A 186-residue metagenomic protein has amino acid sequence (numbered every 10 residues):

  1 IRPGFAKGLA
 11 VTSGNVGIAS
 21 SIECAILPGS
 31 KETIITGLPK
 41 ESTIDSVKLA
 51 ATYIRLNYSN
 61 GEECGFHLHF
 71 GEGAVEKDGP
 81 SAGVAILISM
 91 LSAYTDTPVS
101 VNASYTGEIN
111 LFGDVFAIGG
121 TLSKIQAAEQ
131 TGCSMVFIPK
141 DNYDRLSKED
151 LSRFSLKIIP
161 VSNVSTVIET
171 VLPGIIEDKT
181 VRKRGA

Functional and structural regions predicted by a protein language model:
I1-A186: Peripheral, non-AAA+ core regions of ATP-driven protein-machinery
